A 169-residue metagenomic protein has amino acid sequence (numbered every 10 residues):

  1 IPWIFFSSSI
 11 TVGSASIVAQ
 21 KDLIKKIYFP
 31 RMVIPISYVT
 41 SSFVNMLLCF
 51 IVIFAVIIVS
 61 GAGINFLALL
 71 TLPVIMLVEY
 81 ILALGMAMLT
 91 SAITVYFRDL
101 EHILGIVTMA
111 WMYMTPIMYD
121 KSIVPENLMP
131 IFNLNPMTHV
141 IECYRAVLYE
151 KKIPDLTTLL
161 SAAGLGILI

Functional and structural regions predicted by a protein language model:
P2-G13, Y80-A92, Y113-M118, S122: Transmembrane alpha-helical segments that form the membrane-embedded catalytic/substrate-channel core of multi-pass
P2-S7, I36-S37, L67-I75, P125-P130: Short alpha-helical transmembrane interface motifs in multi-pass membrane proteins
F5-F43: Transmembrane helix boundary and interhelical loop/hinge segments in multi-pass membrane proteins
V12-I27, L48-I57, H102-Y119: Hydrophobic alpha-helical transmembrane segments
K26, R31, L69-L70, M112-Y113 (+1 more regions): Hydrophobic alpha-helical transmembrane segments of integral membrane proteins, especially lipid-exposed positions
R31, I36-V107, K151-I169: Alpha-helical transmembrane segments and their short interhelical loops
E101-L104, W111, T138-I141, R145: Membrane-interacting alpha-helical segments
P116-L168: Membrane-interfacial helix-loop-helix junctions in multi-pass membrane proteins
